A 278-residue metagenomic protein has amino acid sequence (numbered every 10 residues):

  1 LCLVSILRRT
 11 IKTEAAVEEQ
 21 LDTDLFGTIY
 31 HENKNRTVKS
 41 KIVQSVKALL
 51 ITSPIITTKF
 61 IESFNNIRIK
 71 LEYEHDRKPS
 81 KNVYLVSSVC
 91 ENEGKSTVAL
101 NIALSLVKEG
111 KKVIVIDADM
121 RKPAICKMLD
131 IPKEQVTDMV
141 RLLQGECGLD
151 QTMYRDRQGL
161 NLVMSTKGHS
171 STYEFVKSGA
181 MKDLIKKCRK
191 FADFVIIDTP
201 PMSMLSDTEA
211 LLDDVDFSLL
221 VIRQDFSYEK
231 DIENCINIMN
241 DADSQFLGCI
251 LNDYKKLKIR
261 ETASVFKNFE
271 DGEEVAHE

Functional and structural regions predicted by a protein language model:
L1-K112, A118-T137, S170-Y173, F226-E278: Short boundary/hinge segments that flank catalytic cores
V17, I67, V86, D117-D119 (+5 more regions): Residue-level signature of catalytic and energy-coupling elements of molecular machines, predominantly ATP/GTP-dependent
K81-L85, I114, L160-L162, F194-I196: Residue-level preference for the first positions of well-ordered beta-strands
I131-Q151: N-terminal glycine-rich dinucleotide-binding loop that anchors FAD/FMN and/or NAD(P) in oxidoreductases
D138-R141, V163-D214: Switch II (G3) loop of P-loop NTPases
G145-S170: Conserved inter-motif catalytic segment of the P-loop NTP-binding fold
F194, F217-L220, G248: Well-ordered beta-strand positions
T199-M204, V215-E233: Conserved Switch II/interswitch segment of TRAFAC-class P-loop GTPases
